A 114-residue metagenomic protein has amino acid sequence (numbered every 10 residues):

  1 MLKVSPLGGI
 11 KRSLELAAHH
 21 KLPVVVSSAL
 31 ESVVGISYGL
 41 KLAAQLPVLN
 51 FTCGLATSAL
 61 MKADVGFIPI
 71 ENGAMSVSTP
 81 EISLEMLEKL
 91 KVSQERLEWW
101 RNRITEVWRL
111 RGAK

Functional and structural regions predicted by a protein language model:
M1-Y38, D64-I70: Catalytic core of soluble alpha/beta enzymes
E31-K114: Flexible C-terminal active-site loop/helix
